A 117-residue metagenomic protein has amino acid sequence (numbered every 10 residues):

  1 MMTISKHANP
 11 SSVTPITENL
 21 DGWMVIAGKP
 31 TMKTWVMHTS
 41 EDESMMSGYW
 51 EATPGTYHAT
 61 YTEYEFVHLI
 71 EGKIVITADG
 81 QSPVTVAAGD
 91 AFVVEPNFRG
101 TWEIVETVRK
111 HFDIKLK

Functional and structural regions predicted by a protein language model:
M1-S44: A short, N-terminal "cap"/entry segment at the start of jelly-roll beta-barrel domains of the cupin/DSBH fold
E43-Y61, E95-P96: Conserved short histidine dyad/triad with adjacent acidic residue
S47-Y49, F66, A91: Conserved hydrophobic/aromatic beta-strand scaffold that supports enzyme active sites
A52, T62-I76: Short, conserved beta-strand element in jelly-roll/cupin
T56, F66, K73, R99 (+1 more regions): Structural motif
Y57-A59, G72, V86: Amphipathic, hydrophobic secondary-structure cores in small proteins
G80-P96: Short acidic-glycine-tyrosine-enriched beta hairpin
E95-K117: Ligand-binding loop in jelly-roll beta-barrel domains
